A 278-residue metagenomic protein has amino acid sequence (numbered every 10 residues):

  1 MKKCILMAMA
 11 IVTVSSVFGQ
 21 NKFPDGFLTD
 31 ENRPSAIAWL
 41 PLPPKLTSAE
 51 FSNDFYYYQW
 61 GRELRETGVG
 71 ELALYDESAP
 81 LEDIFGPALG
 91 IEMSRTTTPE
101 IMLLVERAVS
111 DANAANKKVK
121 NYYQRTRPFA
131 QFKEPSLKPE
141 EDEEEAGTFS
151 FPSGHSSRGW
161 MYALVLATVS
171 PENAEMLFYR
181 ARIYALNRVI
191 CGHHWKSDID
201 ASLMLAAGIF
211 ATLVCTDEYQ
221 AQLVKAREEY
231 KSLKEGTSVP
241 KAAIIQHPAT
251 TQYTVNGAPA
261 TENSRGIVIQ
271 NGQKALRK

Functional and structural regions predicted by a protein language model:
M1, G19, T237-P240, G257 (+1 more regions): Terminal processing/anchoring signals of secreted or surface-associated proteins and related intramolecular
C4-T13: Sec-dependent N-terminal signal peptides
Q20-I190, M204, T212-Q222, E228 (+1 more regions): Hydrophobic alpha-helical bundle signature of multipass membrane enzymes
G192-A201: Short acidic/histidine-rich active-site segments
E235-A258: Residue-level detector of functionally pivotal "anchor" positions at catalytic/ligand-binding pockets or at interdomain
G236, I267-K278: C-terminal tail/sorting-segment detector
H247, T254, N263, I269-Q270: Acidic surface patches and DE-rich sequence motifs
